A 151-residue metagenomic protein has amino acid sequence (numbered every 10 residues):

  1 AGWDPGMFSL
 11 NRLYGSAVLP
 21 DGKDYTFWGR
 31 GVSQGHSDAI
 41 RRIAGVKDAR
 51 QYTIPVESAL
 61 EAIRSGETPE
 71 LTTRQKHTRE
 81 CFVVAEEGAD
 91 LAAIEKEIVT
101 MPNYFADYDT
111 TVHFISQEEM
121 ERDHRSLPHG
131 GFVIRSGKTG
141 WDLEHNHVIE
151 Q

Functional and structural regions predicted by a protein language model:
A1-I43: Glycine-/Pro-rich loop/turn segments that contact NAD(P) or position catalytic residues in Rossmann-like domains
V32-E150: C-terminal substrate-binding/catalytic lobe of Rossmann-fold NAD(P)-dependent oxidoreductases
